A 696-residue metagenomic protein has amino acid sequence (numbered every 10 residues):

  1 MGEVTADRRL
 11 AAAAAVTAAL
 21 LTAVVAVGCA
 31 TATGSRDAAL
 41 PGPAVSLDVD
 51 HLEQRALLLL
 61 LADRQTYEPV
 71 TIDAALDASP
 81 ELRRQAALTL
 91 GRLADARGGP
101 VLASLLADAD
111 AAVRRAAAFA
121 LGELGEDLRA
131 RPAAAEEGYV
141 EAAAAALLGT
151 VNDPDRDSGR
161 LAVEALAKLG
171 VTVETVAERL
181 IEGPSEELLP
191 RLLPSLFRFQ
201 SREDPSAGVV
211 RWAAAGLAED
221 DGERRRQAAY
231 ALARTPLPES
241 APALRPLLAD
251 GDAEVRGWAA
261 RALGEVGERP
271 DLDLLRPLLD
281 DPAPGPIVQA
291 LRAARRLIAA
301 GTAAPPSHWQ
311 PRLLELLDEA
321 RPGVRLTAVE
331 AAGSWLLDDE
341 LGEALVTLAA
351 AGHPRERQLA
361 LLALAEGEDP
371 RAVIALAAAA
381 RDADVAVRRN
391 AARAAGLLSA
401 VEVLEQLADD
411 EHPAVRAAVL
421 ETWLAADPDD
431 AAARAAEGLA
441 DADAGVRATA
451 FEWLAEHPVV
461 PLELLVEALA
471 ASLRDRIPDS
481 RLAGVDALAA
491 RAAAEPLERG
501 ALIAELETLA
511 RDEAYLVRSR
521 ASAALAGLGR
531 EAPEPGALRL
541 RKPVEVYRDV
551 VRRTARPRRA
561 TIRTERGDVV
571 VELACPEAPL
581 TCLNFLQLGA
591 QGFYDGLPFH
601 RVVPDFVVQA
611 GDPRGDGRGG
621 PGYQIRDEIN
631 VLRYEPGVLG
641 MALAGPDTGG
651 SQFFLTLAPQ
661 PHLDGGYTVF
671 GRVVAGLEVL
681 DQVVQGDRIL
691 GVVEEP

Functional and structural regions predicted by a protein language model:
G2-T17: Bacterial N-terminal signal peptides that target proteins for export
A15-A26: Bacterial N-terminal signal peptides
C29-A32, D443, V459-E467, A471-P696: Cyclophilin-like peptidyl-prolyl cis-trans isomerases
G34-P43, D63-L76, D95-A107, E126-N152 (+12 more regions): Amphipathic alpha-helical scaffolding segments comprising HEAT/armadillo-like alpha-solenoid repeats
L60, G91, G122, A167 (+11 more regions): Structural signature of alpha-helical solenoid repeat scaffolds
A78-P80, A109-D110, P154-D155, P184-S185 (+10 more regions): Short inter-helical turns and helix N-cap capping residues of alpha-solenoid HEAT/ARM repeat scaffolds
